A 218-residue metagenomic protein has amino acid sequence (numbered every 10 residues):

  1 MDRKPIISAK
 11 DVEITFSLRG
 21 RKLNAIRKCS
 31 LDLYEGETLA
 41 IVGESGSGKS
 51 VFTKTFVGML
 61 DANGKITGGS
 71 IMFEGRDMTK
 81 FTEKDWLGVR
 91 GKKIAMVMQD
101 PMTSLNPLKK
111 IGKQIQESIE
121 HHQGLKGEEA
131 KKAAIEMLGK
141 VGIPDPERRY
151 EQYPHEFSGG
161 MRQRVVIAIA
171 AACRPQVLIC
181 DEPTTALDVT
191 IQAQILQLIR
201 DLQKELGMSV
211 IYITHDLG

Functional and structural regions predicted by a protein language model:
V42-E44: The feature captures the beta-strand-to-loop junction immediately N-terminal to the Walker
I66-D77: Conserved ABC transporter NBD signature motif
D77, E129-R148: Conserved ABC ATPase "signature" region
Q152-F157, M161: Conserved ABC ATPase signature
A172-Q176: A short, proline-enriched helix->beta-strand linker immediately N-terminal to the Walker B motif in ABC-type P-loop
L178-D181: Catalytic Walker B motif of ABC-type/P-loop ATPase nucleotide-binding domains
